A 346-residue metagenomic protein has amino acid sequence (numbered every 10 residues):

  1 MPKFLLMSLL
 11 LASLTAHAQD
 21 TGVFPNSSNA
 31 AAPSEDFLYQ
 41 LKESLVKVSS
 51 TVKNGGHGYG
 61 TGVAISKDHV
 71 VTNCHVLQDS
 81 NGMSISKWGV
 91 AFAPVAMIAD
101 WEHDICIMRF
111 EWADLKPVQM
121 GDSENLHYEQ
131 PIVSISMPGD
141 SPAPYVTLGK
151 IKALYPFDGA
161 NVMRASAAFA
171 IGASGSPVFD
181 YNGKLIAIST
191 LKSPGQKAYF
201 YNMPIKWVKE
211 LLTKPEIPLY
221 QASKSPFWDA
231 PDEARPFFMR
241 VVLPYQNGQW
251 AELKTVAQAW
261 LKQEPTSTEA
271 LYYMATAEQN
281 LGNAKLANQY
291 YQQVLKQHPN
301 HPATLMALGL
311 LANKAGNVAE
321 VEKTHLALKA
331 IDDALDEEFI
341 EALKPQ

Functional and structural regions predicted by a protein language model:
Q19-V63, V70, G82, Q249 (+1 more regions): N-terminal activation segment of mature serine protease catalytic domains
T21-L38, I188-E252: C-terminal cap/linker of serine protease catalytic domains
P25-N29, P33, V76, K116-M163 (+5 more regions): Flexible, gly/ser-rich surface segments that form the specificity/activation loops bordering the active-site cleft
G55-H57, S66-P144, G159-V162, Y220 (+3 more regions): Conserved active-site neighborhood of the chymotrypsin/trypsin-like protease fold
V63, F169-S189: Catalytic nucleophile loop of clan PA
Y273, A307, E341-A342: Canonical tetratricopeptide repeat
